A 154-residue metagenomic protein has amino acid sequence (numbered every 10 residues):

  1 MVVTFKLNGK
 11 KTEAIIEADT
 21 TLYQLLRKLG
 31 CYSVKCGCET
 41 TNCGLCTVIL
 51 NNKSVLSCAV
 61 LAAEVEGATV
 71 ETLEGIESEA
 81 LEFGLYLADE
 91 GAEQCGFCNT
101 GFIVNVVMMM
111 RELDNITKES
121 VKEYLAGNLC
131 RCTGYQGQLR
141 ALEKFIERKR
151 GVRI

Functional and structural regions predicted by a protein language model:
M1-I154: Signature of N-terminal electron-transfer/Fe-S-associated modules in redox systems
